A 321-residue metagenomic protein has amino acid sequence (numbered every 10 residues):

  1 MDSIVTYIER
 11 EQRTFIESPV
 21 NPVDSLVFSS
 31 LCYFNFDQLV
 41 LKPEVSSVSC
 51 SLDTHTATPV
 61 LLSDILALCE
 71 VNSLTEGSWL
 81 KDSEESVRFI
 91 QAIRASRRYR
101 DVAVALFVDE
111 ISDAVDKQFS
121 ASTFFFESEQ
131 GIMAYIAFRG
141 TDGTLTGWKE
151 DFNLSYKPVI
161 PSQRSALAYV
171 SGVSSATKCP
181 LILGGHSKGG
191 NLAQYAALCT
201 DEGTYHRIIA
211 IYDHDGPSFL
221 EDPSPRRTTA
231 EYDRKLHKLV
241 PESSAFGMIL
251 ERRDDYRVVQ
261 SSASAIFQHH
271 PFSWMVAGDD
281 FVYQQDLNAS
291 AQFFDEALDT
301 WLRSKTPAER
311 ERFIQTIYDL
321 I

Functional and structural regions predicted by a protein language model:
M1-V102, L106-A134, F138-P180, D201-I321: Alpha/beta hydrolase fold serine-hydrolase catalytic domain that processes acyl esters and thioesters
G184-G189, A193: Gly/Ala-rich beta-loop-alpha elbow adjacent to hydrolase catalytic centers
A193-E202: Short glycine-enriched nucleophile-adjacent loop and the immediately C-terminal alpha-helix near the catalytic center
